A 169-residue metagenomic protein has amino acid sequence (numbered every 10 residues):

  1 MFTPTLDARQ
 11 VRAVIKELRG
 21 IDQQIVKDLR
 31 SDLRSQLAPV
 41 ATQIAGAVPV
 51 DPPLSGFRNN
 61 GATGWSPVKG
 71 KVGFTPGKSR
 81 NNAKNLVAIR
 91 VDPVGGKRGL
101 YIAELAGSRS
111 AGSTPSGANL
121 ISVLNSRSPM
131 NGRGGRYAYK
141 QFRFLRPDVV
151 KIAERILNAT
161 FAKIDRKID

Functional and structural regions predicted by a protein language model:
M1-A8, A47-D169: Charged, low-complexity interaction tracts
M1-K27: N-terminal, Lys/Arg- and Ser/Thr-rich interaction peptides
D32, Q36-I44, V149: Non-globular disordered terminal and juxtamembrane segments underlying protein topogenesis/assembly
